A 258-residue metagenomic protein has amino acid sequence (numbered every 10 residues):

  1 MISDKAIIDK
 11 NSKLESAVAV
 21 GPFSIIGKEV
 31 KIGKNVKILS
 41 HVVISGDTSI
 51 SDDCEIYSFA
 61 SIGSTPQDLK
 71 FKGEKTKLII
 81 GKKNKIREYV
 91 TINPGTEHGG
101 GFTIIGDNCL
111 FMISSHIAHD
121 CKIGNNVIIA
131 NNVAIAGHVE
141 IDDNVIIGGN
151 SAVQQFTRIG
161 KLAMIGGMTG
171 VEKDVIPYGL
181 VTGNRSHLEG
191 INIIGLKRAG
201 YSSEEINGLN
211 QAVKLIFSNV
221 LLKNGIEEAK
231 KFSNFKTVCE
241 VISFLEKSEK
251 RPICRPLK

Functional and structural regions predicted by a protein language model:
M1-H187: Structural signal for interior beta-strand "rungs" in well-ordered beta-sheet cores of soluble enzyme domains
M1-K5, K10-N11, S16, D53 (+6 more regions): Terminal amphipathic alpha-helical/low-complexity segments used for targeting or macromolecular assembly
